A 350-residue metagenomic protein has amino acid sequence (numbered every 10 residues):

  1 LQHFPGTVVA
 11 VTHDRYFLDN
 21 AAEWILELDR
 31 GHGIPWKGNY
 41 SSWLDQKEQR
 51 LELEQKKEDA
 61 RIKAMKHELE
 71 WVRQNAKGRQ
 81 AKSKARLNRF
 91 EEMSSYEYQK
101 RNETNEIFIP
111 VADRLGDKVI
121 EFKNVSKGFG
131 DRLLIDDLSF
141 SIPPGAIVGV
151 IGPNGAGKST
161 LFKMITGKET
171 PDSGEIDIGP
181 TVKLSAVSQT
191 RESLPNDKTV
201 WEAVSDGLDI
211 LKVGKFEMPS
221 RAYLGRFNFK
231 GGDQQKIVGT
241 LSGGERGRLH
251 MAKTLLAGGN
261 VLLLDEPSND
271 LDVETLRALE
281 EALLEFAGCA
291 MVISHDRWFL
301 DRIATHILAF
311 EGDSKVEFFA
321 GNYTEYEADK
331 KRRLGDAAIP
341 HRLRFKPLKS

Functional and structural regions predicted by a protein language model:
L1-D59, E103, I109-S350: ABC ATP-binding cassette signature C-motif
K47-R89, M93-K100: Intracellular alpha-helical coupling/juxtamembrane segments of multi-pass membrane proteins
